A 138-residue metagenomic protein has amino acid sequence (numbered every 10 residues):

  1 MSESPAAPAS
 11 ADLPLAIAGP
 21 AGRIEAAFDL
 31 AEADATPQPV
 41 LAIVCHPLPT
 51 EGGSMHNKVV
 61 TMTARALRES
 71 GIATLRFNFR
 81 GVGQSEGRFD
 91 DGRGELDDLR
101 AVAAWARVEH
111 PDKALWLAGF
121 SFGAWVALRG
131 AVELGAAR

Functional and structural regions predicted by a protein language model:
M1-P37: N-terminal cap/lid segment of alpha/beta-hydrolase-fold proteins
A33-N78: Short, surface-exposed "cap/lid" segments of acyl-processing enzymes
A35-P37, A106-K113: Glycine-rich phosphate-binding loop signature in dinucleotide/nucleotide-binding domains
V59, F89-H110: Alpha/beta-hydrolase active-site loop
R80-D91: Glycine-rich "HGGG/HGxG" loop immediately N-terminal to the catalytic nucleophile of the alpha/beta-hydrolase
A118-A127: Gly/Ala-rich beta-loop-alpha elbow adjacent to hydrolase catalytic centers
R129-E133: Active-site signature of alpha/beta-hydrolase-fold catalytic machinery across serine- and Asp/Cys-nucleophile hydrolases
G135-R138: A conserved short beta-strand
